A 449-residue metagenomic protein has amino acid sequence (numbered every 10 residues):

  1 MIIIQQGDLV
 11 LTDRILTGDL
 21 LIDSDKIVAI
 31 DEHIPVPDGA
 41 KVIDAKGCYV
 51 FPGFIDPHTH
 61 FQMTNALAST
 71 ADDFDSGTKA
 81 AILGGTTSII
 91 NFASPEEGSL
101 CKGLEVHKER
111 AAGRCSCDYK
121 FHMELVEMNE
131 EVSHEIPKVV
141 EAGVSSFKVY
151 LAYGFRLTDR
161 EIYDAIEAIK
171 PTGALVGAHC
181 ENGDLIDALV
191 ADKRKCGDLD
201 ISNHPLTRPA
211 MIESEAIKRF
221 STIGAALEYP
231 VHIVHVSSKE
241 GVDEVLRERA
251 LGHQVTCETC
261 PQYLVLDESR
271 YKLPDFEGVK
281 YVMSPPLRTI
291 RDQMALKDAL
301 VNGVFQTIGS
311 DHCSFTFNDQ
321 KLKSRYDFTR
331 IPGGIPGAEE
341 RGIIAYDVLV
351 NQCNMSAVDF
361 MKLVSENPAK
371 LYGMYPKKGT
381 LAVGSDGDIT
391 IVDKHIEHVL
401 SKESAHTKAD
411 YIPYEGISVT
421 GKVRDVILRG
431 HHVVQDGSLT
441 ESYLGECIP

Functional and structural regions predicted by a protein language model:
M1-I3, D8-P52: Histidine-rich, glycine-flanked metal-binding segment
G7, L20, D25, G47 (+15 more regions): Divalent metal-coordination and catalytic microenvironments
G7, L322-D327, V383-I448: C-terminal cap of metal-dependent C-N hydrolases
A45-R114, E131: Metal-associated gating/positioning segment near the N- to mid-region
R110-L125: A glycine-rich helix N-cap at a beta->alpha junction
H134-I308, S324: Histidine/acidic residue-rich metal-binding segments in metalloenzymes
D198-E228, N302, Q306-I308, S314-K394: His/Asp/Glu-enriched, well-ordered alpha-helical/loop segment that forms or immediately abuts the divalent-metal
P205, K280-M283, Y326-P332, A409-P413: Short beta-alpha connecting loops at secondary-structure transitions that line or flank enzyme active sites
